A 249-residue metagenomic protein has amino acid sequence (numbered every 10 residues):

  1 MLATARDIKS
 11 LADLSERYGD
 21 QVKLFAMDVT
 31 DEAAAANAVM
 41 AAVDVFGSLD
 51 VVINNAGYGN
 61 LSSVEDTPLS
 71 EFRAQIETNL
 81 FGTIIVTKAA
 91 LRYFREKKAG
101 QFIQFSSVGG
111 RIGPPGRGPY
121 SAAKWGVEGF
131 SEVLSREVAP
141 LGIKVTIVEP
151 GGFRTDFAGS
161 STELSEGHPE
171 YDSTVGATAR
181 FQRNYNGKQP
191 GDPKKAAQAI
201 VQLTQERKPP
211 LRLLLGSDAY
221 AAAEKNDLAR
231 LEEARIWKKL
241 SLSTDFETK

Functional and structural regions predicted by a protein language model:
D20, A41-N54, N60: A glycine-rich helix->loop->beta "capping" turn within Rossmann-like NAD(P)(H)-dependent oxidoreductase domains
M27-N37, L69: The beta1-alpha1 cofactor-binding region of Rossmann-like NAD(H)/NADP(H)-dependent oxidoreductases
S63-V64, E71-R73: Substrate-binding pocket helix/loop in short-chain dehydrogenase/reductase
E65, I112-G118: Active-site loop immediately N-terminal to the catalytic Tyr-X3-Lys motif of short-chain dehydrogenase/reductase
T87, A123: Active-site helix of classical SDR
S107: Residue(s) in the substrate-gating loop at a strand-loop-helix junction that position the organic substrate next
P140-P210: SDR active-site lid
